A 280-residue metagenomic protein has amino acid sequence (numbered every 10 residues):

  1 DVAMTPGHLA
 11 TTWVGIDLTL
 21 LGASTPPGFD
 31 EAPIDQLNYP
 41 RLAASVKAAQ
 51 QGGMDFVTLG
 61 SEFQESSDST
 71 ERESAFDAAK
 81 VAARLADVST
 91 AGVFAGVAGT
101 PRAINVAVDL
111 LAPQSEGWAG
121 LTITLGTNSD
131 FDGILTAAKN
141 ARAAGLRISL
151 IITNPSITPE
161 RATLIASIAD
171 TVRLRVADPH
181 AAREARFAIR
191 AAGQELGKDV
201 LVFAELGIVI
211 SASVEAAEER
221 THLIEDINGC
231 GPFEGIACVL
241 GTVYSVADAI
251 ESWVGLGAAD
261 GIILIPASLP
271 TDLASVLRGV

Functional and structural regions predicted by a protein language model:
D1-H8, G22-A32, A91, G207-V214 (+4 more regions): Domain-level signal for soluble alpha/beta catalytic cores
D1-S89, I134, A144-S149, A169 (+1 more regions): N-terminal beta1-alpha1-beta2 module of alpha/beta enzyme domains
V2-T12, A43-S45, E65-S69, A91 (+3 more regions): Internal, glycine-rich beta/alpha segment that forms the wall or movable "lid" of small-molecule/cofactor binding
A49, G53, A217, W253 (+1 more regions): Conserved, mostly hydrophobic/aromatic
M54-A79, L125, V176-H180, L264-L277: Glycine-rich, proline-tolerant flexible connector loops at the mouths of alpha/beta enzymes
A98, T124-G126, I151-P155, A169 (+2 more regions): Active-site pocket-lining/capping segments in soluble small-molecule metabolic enzymes
E116-T127, S252-I265: Active-site groove signature of glycoside hydrolases
P159, G241-L256: A short, acidic, amphipathic alpha-helical segment used as a generic capping/interface helix at domain edges
